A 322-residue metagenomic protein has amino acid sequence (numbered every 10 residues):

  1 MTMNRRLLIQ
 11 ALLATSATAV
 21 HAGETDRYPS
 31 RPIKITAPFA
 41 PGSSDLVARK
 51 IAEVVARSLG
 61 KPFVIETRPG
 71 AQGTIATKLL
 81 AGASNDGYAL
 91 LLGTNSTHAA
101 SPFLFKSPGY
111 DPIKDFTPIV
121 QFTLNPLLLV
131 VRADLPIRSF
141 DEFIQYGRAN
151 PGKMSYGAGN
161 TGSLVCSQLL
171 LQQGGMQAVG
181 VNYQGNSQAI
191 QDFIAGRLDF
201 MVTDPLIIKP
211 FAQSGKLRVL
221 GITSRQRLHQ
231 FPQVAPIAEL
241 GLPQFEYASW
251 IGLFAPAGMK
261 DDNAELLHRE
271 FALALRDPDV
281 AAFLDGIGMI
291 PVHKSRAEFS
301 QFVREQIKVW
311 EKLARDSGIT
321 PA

Functional and structural regions predicted by a protein language model:
L7, L12, T67, Q72 (+10 more regions): Conserved functional loop/turn residues at catalytic and ligand-binding sites
L7-G23: N-terminal export signals
A22-I113, K153, G162-S163, M176-D199 (+2 more regions): N-terminal (or domain-start) structured segment
Y28-P32, Q173, D261-A322: An extracytoplasmic/periplasmic, membrane-proximal ligand-sensing/linker region
A40-G42, N95-S96, L124, R132-I137 (+5 more regions): Short coil/turn segments
G82-Y88, F103-Q188, I237, W250-F283: Hinge/capping helix and adjacent helix->loop/strand transition within the periplasmic-binding protein
T97-S107, L164, L169-Q173, F200-V234: A ligand-binding cleft/hinge motif common to bilobed small-molecule-binding domains
